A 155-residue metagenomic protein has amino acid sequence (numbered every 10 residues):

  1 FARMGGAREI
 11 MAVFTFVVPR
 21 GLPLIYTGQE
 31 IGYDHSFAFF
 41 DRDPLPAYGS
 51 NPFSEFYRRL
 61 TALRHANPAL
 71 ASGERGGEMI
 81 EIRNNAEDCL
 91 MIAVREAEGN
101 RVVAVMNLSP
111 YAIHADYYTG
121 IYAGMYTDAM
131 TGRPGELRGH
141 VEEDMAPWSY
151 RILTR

Functional and structural regions predicted by a protein language model:
F1-N51: Aromatic/acidic polysaccharide-binding cleft in carbohydrate-active enzymes
F14, V18, R59, L63-A66 (+1 more regions): Generic, well-ordered alpha-helical scaffold segments in large soluble proteins
T15, G28-E30, L60, V103 (+3 more regions): Conserved, mostly hydrophobic/aromatic
V18-G21, E98-N100, P147: Short, well-ordered loop/turn elements at secondary-structure boundaries
P44-A86, S149: Aromatic- and carboxylate-lined catalytic core of secreted/periplasmic carbohydrate-active enzymes
I82-T119: Carbohydrate-binding surface patches
Y111-R133: Beta-strand-rich binding/interaction modules
L137-R155: C-terminal beta-strand-rich structural cap/linker in extracellular carbohydrate-active enzymes
